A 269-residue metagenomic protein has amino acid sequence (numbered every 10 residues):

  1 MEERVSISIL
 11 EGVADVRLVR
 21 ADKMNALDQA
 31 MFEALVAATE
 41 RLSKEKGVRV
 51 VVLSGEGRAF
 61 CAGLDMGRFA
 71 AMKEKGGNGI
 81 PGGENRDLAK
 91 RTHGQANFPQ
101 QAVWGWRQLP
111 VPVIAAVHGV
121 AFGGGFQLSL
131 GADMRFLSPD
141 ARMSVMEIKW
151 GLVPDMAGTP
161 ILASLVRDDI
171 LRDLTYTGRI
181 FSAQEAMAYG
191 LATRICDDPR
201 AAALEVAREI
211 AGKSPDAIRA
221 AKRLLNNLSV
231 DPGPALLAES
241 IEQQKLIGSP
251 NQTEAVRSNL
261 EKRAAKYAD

Functional and structural regions predicted by a protein language model:
M1-E56: Conserved CoA-thioester-binding segment of acyl-CoA-metabolizing enzymes
E2, R257-D269: Terminal low-complexity tails and localization/encapsulation signals of metabolic enzymes
A21, F136-A141, A192-A238, K245-P250 (+1 more regions): C-terminal long alpha-helix characteristic of the crotonase
F32-A34, E40, M66-H118: An acidic, glycine-rich surface segment that forms the CoA-thioester-binding/catalytic face of crotonase-fold enzymes
R58-A62, F122-G123: Short, active-site-adjacent cap segments at secondary-structure transitions
Q101-P110, A116, F122-Y176, Y189 (+1 more regions): CoA-thioester-processing core
G178-E185: Acidic, divalent-metal-coordinating active-site segment for phosphoryl/phosphodiester hydrolysis, typified by short
